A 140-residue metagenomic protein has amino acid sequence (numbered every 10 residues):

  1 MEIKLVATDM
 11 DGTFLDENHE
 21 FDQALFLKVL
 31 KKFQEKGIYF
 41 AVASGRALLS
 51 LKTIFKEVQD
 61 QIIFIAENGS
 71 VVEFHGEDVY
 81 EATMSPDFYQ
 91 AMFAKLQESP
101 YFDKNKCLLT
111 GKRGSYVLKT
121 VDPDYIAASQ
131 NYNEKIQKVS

Functional and structural regions predicted by a protein language model:
E2-H19: Asp-based phosphoryl-transfer active-site loop
D22-A24: A short acidic/small-residue loop/turn micro-motif
F26-Q130: Active-site phosphate-binding/coordination module
S129-S140: Short, intrinsically disordered, charge-balanced linker/junction segments flanking boundaries in proteins
